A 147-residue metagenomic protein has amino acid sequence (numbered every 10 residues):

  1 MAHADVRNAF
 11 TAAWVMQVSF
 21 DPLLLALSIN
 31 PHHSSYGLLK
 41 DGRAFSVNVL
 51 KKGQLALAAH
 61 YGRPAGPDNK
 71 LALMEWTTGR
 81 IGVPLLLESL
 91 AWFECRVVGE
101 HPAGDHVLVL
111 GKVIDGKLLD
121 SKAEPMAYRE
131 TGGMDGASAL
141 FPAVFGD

Functional and structural regions predicted by a protein language model:
M1-D147: Basic, polyanion-binding surface patches
